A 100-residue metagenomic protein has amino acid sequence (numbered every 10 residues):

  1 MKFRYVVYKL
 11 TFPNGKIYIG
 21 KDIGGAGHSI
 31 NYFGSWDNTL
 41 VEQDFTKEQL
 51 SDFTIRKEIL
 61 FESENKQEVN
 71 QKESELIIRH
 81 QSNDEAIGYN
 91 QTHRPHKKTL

Functional and structural regions predicted by a protein language model:
M1-L100: Structure-specific nucleic-acid interaction/processing domains
